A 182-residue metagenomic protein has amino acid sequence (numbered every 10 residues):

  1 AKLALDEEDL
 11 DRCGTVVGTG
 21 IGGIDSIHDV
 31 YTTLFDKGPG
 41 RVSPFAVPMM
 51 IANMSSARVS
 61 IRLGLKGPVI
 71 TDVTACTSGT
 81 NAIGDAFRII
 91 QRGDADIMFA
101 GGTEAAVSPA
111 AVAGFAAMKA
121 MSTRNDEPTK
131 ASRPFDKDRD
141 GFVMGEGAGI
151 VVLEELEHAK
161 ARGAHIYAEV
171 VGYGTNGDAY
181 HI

Functional and structural regions predicted by a protein language model:
A1-C13: Conserved active-site "lid/cap" helical segment
R12, G22-D85, D94, A117-V143: Conserved catalytic cysteine-centered active-site region of acyl-thioester-dependent Claisen-condensing enzymes
R12-V16, D96-A100, S132, Y167: Short glycine-aspartate micro-motif
T19-G22, T74-S78, G102-V107, G172-G177: Acidic, glycine-rich active-site loops and adjacent beta-strand->loop/helix elements that engage anionic groups
S26-D29, I83, S108-G114, Y180-I182: Short acidic, glycine/serine/threonine-rich loops at helix termini
D29, M54, R58-R62, D85-I89 (+3 more regions): Alpha-helical scaffold segments in soluble metabolic enzymes
D126-I182: Condensing-enzyme catalytic core mediating Claisen C-C bond formation in acyl metabolism
